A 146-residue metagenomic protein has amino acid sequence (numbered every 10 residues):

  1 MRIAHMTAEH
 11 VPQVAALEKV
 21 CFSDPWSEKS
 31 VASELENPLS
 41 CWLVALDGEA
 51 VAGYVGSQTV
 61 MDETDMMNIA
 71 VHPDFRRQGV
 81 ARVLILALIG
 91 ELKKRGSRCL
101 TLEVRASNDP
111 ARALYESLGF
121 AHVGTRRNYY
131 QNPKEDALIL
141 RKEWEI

Functional and structural regions predicted by a protein language model:
R2-D74, I85-A87, E91-R95, E143-I146: Acetyl-CoA-dependent GNAT
S33, S57, A111, V123-T125 (+1 more regions): Structured catalytic core of nucleotide-sugar glycosyltransferases
H72-Q78, A106-N108: Active-site acidic-Proline motif in GNAT/NAT acetyltransferases
R77-E91, A113-S117: Conserved acetyl-CoA-binding loop-helix of GNAT-fold acetyltransferases
R82-V83, S97-C99, R105, P110: Preference for well-ordered, secondary-structure-rich cores of eukaryotic proteins
I85, N108-A111, N128-P133: Short glycine/proline-centered loop/turn elements that form peptide/ligand docking sites
L92-E103, R126: Conserved GNAT acetyl-CoA-binding A-motif
E103, E116, A121-A137: Conserved catalytic-core motifs of GNAT/GCN5-like acyltransferases
